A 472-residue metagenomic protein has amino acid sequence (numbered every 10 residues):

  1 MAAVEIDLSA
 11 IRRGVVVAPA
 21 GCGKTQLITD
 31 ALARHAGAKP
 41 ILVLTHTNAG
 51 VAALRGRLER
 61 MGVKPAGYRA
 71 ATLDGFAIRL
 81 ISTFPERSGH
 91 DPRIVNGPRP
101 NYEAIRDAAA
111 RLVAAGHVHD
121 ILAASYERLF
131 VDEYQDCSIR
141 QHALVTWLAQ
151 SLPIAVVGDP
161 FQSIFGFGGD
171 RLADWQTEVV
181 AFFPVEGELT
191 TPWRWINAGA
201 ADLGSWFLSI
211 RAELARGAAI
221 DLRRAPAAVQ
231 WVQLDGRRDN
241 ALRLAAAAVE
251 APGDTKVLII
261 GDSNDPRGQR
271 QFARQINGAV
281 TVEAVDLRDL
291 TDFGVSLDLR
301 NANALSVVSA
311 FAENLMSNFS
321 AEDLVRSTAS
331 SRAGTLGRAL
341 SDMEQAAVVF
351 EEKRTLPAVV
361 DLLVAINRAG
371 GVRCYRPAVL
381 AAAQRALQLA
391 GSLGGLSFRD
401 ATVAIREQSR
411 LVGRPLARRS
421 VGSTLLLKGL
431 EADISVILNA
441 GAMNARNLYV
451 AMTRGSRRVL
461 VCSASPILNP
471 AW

Functional and structural regions predicted by a protein language model:
M1-W472: The feature marks helicase ATPase cores and/or their adjacent C-terminal helical subdomains in SF1/SF2/AAA+ helicases
